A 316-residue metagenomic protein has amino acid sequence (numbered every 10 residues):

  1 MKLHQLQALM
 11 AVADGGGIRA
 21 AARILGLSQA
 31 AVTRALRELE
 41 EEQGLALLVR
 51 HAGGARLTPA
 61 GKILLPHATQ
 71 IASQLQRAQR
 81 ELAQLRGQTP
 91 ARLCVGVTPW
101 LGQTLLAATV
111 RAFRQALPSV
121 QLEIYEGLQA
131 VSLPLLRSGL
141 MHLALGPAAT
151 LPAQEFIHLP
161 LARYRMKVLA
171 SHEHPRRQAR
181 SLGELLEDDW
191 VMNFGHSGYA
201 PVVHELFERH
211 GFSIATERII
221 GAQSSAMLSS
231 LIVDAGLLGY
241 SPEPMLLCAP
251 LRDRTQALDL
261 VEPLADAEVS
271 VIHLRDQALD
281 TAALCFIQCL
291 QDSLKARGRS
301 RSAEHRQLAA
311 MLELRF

Functional and structural regions predicted by a protein language model:
M10-A31: Short helix-boundary/capping micro-motifs
E40-K62: A short LG(V/I)-centered, amphipathic sequence patch enriched for acidic residue(s) preceding the LG motif
E42-Q43, L64-R86, F286: Alpha-helical linker/hinge and terminal dimerization helices associated with HTH transcriptional regulators
P90-P152: Central regulatory/effector-binding core of bacterial HTH transcription factors
L105, R176, A226, Q256-S300: A late-sequence structural motif
L128-M141, P147, H196-L258, L308-F316: Hydrophobic hinge/microswitch elements
P147, R176, D188-G211, E243 (+2 more regions): Secondary-structure junction motif
F156-V191, G195: Flexible hinge/capping segments at coil-to-helix
